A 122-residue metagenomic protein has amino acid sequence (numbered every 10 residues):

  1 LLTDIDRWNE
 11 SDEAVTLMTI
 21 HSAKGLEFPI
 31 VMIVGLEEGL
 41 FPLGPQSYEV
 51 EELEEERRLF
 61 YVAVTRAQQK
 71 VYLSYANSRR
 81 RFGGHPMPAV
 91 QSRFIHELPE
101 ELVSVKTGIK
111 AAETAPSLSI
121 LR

Functional and structural regions predicted by a protein language model:
L1-L102: Conserved helicase C-terminal RecA-like lobe
L98-R122: Acidic, low-complexity intrinsically disordered tails
